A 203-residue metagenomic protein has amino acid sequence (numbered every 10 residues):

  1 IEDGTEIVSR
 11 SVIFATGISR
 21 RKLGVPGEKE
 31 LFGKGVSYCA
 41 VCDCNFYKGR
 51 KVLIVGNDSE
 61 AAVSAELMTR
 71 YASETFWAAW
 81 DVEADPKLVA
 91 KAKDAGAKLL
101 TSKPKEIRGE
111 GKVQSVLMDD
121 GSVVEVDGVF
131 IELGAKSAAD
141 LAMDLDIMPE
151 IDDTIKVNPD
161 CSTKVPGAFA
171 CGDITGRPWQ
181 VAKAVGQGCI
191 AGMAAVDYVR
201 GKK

Functional and structural regions predicted by a protein language model:
I1, E6-V8, R70-V157, R200-K203: A Rossmann-like FAD-binding core segment of flavoenzymes
R10-S11, K34, G49-V52: Nucleotide donor/acceptor-binding cores
I13-F14, F130: N-terminal Rossmann-like NAD(P) cofactor-binding module of classical short-chain dehydrogenase/reductase
S19, G24, E30-F46, L133-P178 (+1 more regions): FAD-site-proximal beta/loop scaffold in flavoenzymes
V41, N57, W80-V82, D173: Cofactor-binding loop segments of dinucleotide-utilizing enzymes, especially the Rossmann-like FAD- and NAD(P)+-binding
R50-Y71: Rossmann-like NAD(P)H-binding beta-loop-alpha module
A62-A65, C171-K203: A conserved FAD-binding loop/helix module that cradles the flavin
